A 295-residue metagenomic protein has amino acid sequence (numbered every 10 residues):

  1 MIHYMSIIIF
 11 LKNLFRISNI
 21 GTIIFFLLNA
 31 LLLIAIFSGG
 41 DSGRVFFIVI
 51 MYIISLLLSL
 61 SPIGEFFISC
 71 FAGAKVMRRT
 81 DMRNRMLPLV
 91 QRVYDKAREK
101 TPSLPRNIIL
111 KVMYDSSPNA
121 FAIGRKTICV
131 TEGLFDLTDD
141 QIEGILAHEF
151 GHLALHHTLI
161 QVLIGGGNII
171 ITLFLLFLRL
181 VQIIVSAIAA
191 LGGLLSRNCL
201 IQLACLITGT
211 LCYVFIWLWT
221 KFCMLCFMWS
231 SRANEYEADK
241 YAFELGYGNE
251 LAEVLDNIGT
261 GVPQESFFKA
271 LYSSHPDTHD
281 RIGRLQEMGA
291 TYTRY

Functional and structural regions predicted by a protein language model:
M1-S61: N-terminal low-structure segments adjacent to metalloprotease catalytic domains across cellular compartments
I2-K12, I17-I24, Q182-E253: Metalloprotease/metallohydrolase-associated module, dominated by Zn2+-dependent proteases
I2-N19, Q141-N168, N234: Membrane-interface, cytosolic juxtamembrane amphipathic helix immediately N-terminal to a transmembrane helix, enriched
F26-V45, T172-L194, Y295: Juxtamembrane "helix exit" motif at the C-terminal ends of alpha-helical transmembrane segments in multi-pass membrane
F46-G73, F215-F227: Transmembrane alpha-helices and immediately adjacent membrane-cytoplasm interface residues in multi-pass integral
S59-L146, F150, A154-T158: Peri-catalytic and regulatory segments of divalent metal-dependent proteins
K100-G124, C223-A233, E237, A242-Y295: Active-site-proximal gating segments in proteases and membrane effectors
H156-A187, L255-G261: Post-HEXXH active-site segment of zinc metalloproteases
